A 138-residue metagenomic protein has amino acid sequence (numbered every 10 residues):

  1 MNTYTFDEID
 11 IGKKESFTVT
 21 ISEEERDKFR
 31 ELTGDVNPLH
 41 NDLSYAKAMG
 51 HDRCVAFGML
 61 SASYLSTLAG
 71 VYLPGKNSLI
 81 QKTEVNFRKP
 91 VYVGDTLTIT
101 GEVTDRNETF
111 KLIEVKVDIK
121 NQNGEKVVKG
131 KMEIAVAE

Functional and structural regions predicted by a protein language model:
M1-K14, Y92-E138: HotDog/MaoC-like acyl-thioester-processing domains
M1-S78: Hot-dog-fold acyl-thioester-processing enzymes
P38, P74, P90, V136-A137: Proline-rich low-complexity regions
H51-V55, L68, N86-F87, V91 (+2 more regions): Charge-rich, low-complexity amphipathic helices in intrinsically disordered tails/linkers adjacent to domains
V71-D95, I99: Mid-chain, well-packed structural core segment of small domains
